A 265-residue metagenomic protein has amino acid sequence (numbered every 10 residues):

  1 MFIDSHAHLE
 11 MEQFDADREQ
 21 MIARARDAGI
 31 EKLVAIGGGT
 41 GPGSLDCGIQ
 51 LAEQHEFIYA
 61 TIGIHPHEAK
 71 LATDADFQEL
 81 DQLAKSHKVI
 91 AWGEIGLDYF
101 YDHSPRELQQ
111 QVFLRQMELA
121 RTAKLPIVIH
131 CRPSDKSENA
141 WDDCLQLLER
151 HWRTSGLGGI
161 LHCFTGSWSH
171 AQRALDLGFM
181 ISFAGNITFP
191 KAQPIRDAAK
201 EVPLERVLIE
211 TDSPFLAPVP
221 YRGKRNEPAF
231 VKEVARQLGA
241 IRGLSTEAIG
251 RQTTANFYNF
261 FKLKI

Functional and structural regions predicted by a protein language model:
M1-I265: Mid-domain alpha/beta scaffold segments of enzyme catalytic cores
